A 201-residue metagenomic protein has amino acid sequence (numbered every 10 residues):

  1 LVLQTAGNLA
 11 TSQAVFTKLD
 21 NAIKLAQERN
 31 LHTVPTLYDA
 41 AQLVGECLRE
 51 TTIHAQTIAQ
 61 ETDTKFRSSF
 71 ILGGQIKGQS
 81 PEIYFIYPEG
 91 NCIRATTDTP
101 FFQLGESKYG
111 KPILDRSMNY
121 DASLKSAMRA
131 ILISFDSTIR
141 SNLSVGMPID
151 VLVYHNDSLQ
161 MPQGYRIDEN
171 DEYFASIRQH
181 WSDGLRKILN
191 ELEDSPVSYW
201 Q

Functional and structural regions predicted by a protein language model:
L1-Q201: N-terminal nucleophile
